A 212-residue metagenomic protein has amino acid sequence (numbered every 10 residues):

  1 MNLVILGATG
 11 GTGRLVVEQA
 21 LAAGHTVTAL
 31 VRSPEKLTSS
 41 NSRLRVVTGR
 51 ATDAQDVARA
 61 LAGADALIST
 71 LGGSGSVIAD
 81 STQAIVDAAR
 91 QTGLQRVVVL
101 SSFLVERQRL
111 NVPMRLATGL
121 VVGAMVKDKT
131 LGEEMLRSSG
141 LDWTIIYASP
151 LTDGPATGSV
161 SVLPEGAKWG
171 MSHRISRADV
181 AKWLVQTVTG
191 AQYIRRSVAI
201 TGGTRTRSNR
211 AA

Functional and structural regions predicted by a protein language model:
N2, L6-T9, T92, V97 (+1 more regions): Mid/C-terminal beta-alpha module of Rossmann-like enzyme folds, strongest in SDR-family dehydrogenases/epimerases
L3-A23: N-terminal Rossmann NAD(P)H-binding glycine-rich loop of SDR-like oxidoreductase domains
V4, T28, T144: Conserved beta-strand positions in the Rossmann-like core of class I SAM-dependent methyltransferases
L30-E35, R50-A51: N-terminal Rossmann-fold cofactor-binding loop
S42-A64: Conserved Rossmann-fold cofactor-binding substructure of NAD(P)-dependent oxidoreductases
S69-V99, K127-L131: NAD(P)-cofactor binding segment of oxidoreductase domains
E134-G154: Conserved beta-loop-beta element that borders a ligand/cofactor-binding pocket
S139, P155-V160, T187-R196: Glycine/proline-rich active-site loop of Rossmann-fold NAD(P)-dependent oxidoreductases
